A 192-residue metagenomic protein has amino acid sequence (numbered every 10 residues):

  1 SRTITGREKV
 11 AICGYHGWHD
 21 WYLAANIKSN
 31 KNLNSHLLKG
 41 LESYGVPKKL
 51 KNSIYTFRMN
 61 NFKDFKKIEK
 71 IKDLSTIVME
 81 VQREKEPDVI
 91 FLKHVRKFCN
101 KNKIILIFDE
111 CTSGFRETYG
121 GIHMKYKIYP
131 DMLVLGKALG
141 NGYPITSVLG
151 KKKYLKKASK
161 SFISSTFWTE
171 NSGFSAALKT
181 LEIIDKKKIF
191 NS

Functional and structural regions predicted by a protein language model:
S1-S192: Conserved N-terminal phosphate-binding loop of PLP-dependent enzymes in the Aspartate aminotransferase
